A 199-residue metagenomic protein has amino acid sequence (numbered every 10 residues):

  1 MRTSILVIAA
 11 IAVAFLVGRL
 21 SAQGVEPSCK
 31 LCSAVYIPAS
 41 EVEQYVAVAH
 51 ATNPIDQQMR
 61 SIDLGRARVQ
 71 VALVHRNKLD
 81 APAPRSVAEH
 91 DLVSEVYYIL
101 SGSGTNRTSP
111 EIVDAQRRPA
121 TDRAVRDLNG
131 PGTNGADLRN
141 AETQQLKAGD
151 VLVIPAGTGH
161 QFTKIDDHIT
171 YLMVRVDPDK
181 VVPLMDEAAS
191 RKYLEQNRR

Functional and structural regions predicted by a protein language model:
M1-S4: Positively charged n-region of N-terminal signal peptides that target proteins for export
V7-R19: Bacterial N-terminal signal peptides
G18-D91, L184-K192, Q196-R199: A short, N-terminal "cap"/entry segment at the start of jelly-roll beta-barrel domains of the cupin/DSBH fold
A88, S94-Y98, T143-Q144, V151-L152: His/acidic/aromatic-lined binding-pocket segments of jelly-roll/cupin-type domains and related regulatory beta-sandwich
D91-N106, P110, T121-G132: Short, conserved beta-strand element in jelly-roll/cupin
R117-L146: Double-stranded beta-helix
Q145-D166: Conserved metal-binding segment of the jelly-roll/cupin
D167-P183: A short hydrophobic beta-strand segment most commonly corresponding to one strand of the jelly-roll/cupin
